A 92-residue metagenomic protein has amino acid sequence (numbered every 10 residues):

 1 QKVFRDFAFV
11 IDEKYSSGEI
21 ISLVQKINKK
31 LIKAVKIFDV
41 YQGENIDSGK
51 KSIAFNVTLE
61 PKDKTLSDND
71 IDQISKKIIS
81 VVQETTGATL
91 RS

Functional and structural regions predicted by a protein language model:
Q1-S92: A carboxyl-terminal module marker
